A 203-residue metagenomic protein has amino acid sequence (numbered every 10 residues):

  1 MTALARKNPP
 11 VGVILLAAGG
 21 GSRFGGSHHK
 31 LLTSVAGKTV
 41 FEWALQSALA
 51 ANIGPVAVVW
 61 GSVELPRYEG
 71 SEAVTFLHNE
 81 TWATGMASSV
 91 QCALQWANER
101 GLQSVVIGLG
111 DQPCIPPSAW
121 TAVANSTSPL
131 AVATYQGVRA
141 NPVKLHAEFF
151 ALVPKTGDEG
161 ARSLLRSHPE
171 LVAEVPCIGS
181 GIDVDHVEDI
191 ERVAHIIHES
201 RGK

Functional and structural regions predicted by a protein language model:
M1-V13, A151, T156-K203: Conserved alpha/beta core of the MobA/IspD/sugar-nucleotide pyrophosphorylase nucleotidyltransferase superfamily
L4-R139, A147, P169-E174: Nucleotide and nucleotide-moiety/phosphate-recognizing core
V138-A140, L145, G160, G179: A conserved catalytic-core signature of glycosyltransferases
A140-A151, V187: Conserved nucleotide-sugar donor-binding and metal-coordinating catalytic region shared by glycosyltransferases
